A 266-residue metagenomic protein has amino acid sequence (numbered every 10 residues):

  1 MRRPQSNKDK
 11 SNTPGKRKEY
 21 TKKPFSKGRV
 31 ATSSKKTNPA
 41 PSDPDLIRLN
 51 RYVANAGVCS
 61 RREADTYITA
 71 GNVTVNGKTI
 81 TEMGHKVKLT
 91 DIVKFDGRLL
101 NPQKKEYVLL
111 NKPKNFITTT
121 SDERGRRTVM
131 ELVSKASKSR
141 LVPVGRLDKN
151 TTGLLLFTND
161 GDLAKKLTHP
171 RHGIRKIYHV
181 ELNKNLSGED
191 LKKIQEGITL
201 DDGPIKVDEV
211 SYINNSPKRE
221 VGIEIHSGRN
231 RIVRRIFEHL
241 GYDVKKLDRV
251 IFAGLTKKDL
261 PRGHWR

Functional and structural regions predicted by a protein language model:
M1-K10: N-terminal acidic, proline/glycine-rich, low-complexity intrinsically disordered segments
R2, G15-K18, A31-R266: Basic, flexible Lys/Arg- and Gly-enriched helix-loop patches that mediate nucleic-acid binding at interfaces with rRNA
